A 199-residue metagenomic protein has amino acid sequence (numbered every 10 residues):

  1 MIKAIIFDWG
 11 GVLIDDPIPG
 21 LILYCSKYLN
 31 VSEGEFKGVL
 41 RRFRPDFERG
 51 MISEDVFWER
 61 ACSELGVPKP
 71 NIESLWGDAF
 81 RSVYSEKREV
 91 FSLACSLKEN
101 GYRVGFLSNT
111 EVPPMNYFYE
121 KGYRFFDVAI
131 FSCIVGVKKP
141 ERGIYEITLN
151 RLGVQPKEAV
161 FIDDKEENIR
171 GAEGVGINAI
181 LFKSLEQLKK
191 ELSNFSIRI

Functional and structural regions predicted by a protein language model:
I2-K3, E111-I199: Asp-based, Mg2+/Mn2+-dependent phosphohydrolase catalytic module
I2-S92, E99, E111, M115: N-terminal helical cap/lid subdomain that shapes the substrate entry/recognition surface in HAD-like hydrolases
D8-G11, G50, F106, A129 (+1 more regions): Generic structural signal for small/hydrophobic residues in well-ordered secondary structure, especially within
D15, G105-N109, D163: Short beta-strand segments
S92-C95, E99, N150, R170: Surface-exposed alpha-helical segments enriched in charged/polar residues
E99-G101, G176: Glycine-centered short loops/turns at secondary-structure junctions
